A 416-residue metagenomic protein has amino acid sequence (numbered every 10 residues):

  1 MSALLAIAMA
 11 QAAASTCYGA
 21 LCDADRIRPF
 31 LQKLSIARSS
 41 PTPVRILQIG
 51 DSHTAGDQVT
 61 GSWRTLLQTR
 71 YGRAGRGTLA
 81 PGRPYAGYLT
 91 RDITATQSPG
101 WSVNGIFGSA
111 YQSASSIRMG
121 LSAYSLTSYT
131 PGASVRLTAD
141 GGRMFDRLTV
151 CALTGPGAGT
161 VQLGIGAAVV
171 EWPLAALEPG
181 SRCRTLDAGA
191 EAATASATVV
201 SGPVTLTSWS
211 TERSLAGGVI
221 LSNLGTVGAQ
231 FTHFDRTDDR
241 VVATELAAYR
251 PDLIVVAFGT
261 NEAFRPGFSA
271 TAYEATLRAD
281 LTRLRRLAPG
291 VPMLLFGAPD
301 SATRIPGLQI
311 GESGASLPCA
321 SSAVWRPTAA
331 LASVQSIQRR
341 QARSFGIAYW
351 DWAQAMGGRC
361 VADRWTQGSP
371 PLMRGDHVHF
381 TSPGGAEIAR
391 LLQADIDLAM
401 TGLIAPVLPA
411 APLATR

Functional and structural regions predicted by a protein language model:
A13-Q48, S102-G132: Membrane/wall-proximal cationic-aromatic binding patches
C22-I36, F234-A248, A275-R283, R304 (+2 more regions): Alpha-helical scaffolding within the catalytic cores of extracellular/periplasmic polymer-degrading hydrolases
T42-R45, G217-I220, Y249-V255, A288-M293 (+1 more regions): Loop/turn elements at helix/coil->beta-strand transitions in domains of secreted/extracellular proteins
V44-T54, G228-T232, A263-T271, A323-T328 (+1 more regions): Second-shell loop/turn segments in exported
Q48, V150, V256, L295-G297: Structural beta-sheet core signal
H53-T282: Conserved SGNH/GDSL esterase-like catalytic core that processes O-acyl groups on lipids and polysaccharides
R70-G82, M293-F296, D351-W352, M400-L408: Surface-exposed patches in mature extracellular/periplasmic domains of secreted proteins
D238-D239, S301-R416: Catalytic His-Asp segment of secreted/periplasmic serine-dependent ester chemistry enzymes
